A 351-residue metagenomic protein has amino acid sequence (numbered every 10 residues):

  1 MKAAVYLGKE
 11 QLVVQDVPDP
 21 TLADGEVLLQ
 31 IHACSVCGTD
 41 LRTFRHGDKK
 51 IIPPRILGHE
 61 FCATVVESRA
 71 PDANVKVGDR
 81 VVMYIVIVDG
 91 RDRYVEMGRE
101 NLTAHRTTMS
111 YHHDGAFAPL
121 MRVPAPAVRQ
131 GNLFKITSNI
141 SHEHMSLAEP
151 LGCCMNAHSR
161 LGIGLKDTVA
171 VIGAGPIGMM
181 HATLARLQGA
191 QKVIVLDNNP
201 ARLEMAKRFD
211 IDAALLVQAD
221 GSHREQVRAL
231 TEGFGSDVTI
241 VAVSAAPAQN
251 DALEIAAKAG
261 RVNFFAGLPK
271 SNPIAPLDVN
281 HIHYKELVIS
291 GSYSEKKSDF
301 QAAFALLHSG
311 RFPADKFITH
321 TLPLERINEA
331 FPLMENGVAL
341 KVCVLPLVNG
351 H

Functional and structural regions predicted by a protein language model:
M1-F61, M121-G131, L347-H351: Short N-terminal strand-loop motif that marks the start of NAD(P)H/FAD-dependent oxidoreductase cofactor-binding domains
P20-C34, G47-R93, N101, T137: Glycine-rich beta-strand-centered segment in the early N-terminal region that forms part of a ligand/cofactor-binding
R80, T168, G260-R261, V288: Short glycine-centered segments of the SAM/dcSAM-binding site in methyltransferase folds
D89-I172: NAD(P)H dinucleotide-binding glycine-rich loop of Rossmann-like/cofactor-binding domains, especially the beta1-alpha1
S138-A219: Mid-domain Rossmann-like dinucleotide-binding core that forms the NAD(H)/NADP(H) cofactor-binding site
L161-G162, E204, F209-E286, G350-H351: Glycine-rich cofactor phosphate-binding loops and adjacent beta1-alpha1 units of small-molecule cofactor enzyme domains
N199, L268, E295: Residues in the short beta-alpha loop(s) of Rossmann-like NAD(P)-binding domains
N250-E254, K296-H351: C-terminal hydrophobic helical "lid"/dimerization subdomain of Rossmann-like NAD(P)H-dependent oxidoreductases
